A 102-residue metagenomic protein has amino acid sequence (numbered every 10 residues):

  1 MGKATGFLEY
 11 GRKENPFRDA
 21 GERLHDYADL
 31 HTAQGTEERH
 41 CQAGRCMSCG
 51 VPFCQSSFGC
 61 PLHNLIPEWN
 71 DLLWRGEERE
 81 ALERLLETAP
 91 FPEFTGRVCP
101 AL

Functional and structural regions predicted by a protein language model:
M1-L102: Ferredoxin-type iron-sulfur electron-transfer modules and their immediate structural context
